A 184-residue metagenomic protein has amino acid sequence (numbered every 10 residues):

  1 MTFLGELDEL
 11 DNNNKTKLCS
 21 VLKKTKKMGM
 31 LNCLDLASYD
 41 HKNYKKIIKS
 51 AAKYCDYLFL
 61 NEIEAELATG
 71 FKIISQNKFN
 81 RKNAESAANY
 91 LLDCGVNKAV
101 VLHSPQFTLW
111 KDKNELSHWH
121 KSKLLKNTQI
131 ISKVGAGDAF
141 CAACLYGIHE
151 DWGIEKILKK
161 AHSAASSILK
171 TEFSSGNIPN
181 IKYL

Functional and structural regions predicted by a protein language model:
M1-R81: Conserved beta-alpha-beta core of the PfkB/ribokinase-like small-molecule kinase fold
T16-K17, K23-K24, H41, F71-L184: Conserved phosphate-binding/catalytic region of the ribokinase-like
